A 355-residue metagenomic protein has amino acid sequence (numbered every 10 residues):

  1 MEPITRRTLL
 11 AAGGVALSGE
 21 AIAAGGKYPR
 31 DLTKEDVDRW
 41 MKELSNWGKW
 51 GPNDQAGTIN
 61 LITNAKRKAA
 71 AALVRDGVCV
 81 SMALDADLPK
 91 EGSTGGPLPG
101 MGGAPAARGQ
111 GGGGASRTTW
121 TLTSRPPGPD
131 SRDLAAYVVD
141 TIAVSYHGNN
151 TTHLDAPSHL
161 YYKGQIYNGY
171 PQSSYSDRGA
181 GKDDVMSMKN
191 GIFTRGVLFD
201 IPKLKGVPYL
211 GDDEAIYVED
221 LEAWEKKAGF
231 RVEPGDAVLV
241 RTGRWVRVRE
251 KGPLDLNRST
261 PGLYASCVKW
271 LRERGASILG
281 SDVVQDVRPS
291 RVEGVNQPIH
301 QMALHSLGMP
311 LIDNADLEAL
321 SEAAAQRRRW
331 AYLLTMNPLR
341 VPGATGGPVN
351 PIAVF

Functional and structural regions predicted by a protein language model:
M1-L17: N-terminal secretory signal peptides and thylakoid transit peptides that target proteins across membranes
E2, A24-F355: Active-/binding-site microenvironments in catalytic and ligand-binding cores
